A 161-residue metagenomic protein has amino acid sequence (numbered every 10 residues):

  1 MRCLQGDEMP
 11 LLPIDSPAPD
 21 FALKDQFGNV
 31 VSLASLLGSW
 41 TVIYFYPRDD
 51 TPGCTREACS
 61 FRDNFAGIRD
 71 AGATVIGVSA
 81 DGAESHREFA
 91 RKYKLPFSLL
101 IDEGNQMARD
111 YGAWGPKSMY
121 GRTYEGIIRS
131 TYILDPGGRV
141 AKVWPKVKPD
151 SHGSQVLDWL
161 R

Functional and structural regions predicted by a protein language model:
R2-R161: Chalcogenol-based redox active-site neighborhoods
